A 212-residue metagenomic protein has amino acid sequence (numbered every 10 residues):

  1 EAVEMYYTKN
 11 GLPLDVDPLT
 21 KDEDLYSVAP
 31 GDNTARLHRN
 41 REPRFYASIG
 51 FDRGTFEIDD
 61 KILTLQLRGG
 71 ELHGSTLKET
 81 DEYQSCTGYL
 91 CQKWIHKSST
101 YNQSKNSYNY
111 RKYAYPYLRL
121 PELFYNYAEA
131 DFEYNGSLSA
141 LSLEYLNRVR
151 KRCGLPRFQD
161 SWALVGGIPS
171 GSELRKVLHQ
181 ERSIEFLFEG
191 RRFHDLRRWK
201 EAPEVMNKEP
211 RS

Functional and structural regions predicted by a protein language model:
E1-S212: Acidic/polar-rich alpha-helix caps and helix-coil junctions
